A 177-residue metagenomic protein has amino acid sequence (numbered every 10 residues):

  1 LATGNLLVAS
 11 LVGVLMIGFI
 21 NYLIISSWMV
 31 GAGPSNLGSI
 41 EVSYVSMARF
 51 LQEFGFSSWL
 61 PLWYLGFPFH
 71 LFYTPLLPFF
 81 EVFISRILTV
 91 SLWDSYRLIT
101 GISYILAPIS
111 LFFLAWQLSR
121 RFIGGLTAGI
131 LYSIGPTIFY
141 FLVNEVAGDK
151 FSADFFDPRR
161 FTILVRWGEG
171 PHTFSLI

Functional and structural regions predicted by a protein language model:
L1-A2: Short, Lys/Arg-rich, polar N-terminal cytosolic tail immediately upstream of the first transmembrane signal-anchor
N5-Y22: Alpha-helical transmembrane segments
I17-I177: Active-site lumenal/periplasmic loops and adjacent helix-entry segments of GT-C-fold, multi-pass membrane
